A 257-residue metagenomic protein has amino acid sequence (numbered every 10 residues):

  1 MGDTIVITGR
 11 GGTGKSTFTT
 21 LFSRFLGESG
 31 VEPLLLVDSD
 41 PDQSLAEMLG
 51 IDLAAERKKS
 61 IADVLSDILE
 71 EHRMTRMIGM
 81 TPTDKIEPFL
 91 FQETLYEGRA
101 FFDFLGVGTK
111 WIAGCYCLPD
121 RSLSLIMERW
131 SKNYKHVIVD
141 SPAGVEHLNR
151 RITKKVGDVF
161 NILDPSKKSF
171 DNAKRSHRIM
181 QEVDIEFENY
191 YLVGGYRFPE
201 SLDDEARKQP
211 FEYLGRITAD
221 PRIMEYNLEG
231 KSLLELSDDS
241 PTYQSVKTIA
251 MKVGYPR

Functional and structural regions predicted by a protein language model:
D3-P41: Walker A/P-loop phosphate-binding motif and the immediately C-terminal alpha-helix
T4-V6, P33-L35, F102-F104, H136-I138 (+1 more regions): Residue-level preference for the first positions of well-ordered beta-strands
P41-E128, L228: P-loop/Walker-type NTP enzyme "switch/lid" segment
I51-A55, I179-M180, R207-Q209, S232-L234: Short, hinge-like loop/turn segments at secondary-structure boundaries
L118-A219, E225: Conserved catalytic-core segment of NTP-binding enzymes
N227-S240: C-terminal boundary of histidine-terminating zinc-finger modules
S245-R257: C-terminal alpha-helix
